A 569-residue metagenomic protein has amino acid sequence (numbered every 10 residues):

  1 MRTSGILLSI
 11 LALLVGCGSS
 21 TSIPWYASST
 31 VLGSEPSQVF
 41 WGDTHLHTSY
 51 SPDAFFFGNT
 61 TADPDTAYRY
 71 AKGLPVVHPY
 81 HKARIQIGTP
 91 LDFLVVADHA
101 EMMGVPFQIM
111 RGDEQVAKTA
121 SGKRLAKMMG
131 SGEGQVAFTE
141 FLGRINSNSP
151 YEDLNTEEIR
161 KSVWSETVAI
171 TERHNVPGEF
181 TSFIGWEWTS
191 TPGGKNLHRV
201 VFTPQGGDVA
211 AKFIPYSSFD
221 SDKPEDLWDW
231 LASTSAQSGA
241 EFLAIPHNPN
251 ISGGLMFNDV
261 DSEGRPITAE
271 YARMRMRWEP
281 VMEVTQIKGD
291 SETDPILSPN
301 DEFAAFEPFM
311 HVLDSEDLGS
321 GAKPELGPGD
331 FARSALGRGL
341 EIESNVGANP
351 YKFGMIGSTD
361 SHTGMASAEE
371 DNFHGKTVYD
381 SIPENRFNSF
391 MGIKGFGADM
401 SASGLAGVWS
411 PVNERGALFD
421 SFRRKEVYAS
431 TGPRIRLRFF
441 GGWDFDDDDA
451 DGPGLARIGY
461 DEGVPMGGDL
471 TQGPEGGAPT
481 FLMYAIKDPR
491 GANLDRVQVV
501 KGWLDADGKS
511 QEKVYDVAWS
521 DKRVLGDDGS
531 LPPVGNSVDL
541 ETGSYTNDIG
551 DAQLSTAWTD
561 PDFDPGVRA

Functional and structural regions predicted by a protein language model:
R2-I10: Sec-dependent signal peptide recognition, specifically the positively charged N-region followed immediately by
I10-L11, D551: Residue-level signal for mature regions of secreted extracellular proteins and peptides
L14-G16: C-terminal motif of bacterial Sec signal peptides marking the signal peptidase cleavage site
G18-P64, Y68-A71, H78-A120, D153-T156 (+4 more regions): C-terminal functional module detector
R124-R144, F180, T189-E263, E270 (+1 more regions): Alpha-helix N-cap/helix-start capping residues at coil-to-helix junctions, especially the first residue of tandem
F141-N155: Active-site neighborhood of divalent metal-dependent phosphoester bond hydrolases
